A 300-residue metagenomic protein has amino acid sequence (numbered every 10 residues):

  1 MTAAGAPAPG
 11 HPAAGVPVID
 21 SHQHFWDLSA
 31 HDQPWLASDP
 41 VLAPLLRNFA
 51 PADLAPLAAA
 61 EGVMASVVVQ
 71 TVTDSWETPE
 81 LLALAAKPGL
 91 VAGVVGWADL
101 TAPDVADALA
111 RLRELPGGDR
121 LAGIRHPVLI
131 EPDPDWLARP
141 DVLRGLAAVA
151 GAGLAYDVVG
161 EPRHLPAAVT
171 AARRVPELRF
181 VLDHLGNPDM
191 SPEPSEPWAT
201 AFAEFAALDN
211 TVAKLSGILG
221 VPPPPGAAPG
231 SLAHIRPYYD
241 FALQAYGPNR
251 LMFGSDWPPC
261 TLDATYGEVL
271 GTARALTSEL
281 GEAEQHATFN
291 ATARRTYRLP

Functional and structural regions predicted by a protein language model:
M1-I19, R47-A65, D240-F241, A245-M252 (+1 more regions): Mid-to-C-terminal alpha-helical segments outside catalytic/metal-binding sites
P17, G62-V67, P88-G93, G117-A122 (+4 more regions): Short, well-ordered coil/turn segments that N-cap beta-strands
V18-L28, L182-L185: Histidine-centered catalytic micro-motifs
H22, S66, L81, V94 (+7 more regions): Conserved, mostly hydrophobic/aromatic
A30-H31, A168-V169, S191-P197, P223-R236 (+1 more regions): Histidine/acidic-residue-rich catalytic or RNA/ligand-binding cores of hydrolases and nuclease-related proteins
D39-D74, V91-D99, A122-L129, L154-Y156: Divalent metal-dependent hydrolysis catalytic cores, especially in the metallo-beta-lactamase
W76-R163, T170-R173, K214-V221, G226-P229: Active-site gating/metal-coordination segments in enzymes
I218-P223, P229-R236, H286-Y297: C-terminal helical cap
